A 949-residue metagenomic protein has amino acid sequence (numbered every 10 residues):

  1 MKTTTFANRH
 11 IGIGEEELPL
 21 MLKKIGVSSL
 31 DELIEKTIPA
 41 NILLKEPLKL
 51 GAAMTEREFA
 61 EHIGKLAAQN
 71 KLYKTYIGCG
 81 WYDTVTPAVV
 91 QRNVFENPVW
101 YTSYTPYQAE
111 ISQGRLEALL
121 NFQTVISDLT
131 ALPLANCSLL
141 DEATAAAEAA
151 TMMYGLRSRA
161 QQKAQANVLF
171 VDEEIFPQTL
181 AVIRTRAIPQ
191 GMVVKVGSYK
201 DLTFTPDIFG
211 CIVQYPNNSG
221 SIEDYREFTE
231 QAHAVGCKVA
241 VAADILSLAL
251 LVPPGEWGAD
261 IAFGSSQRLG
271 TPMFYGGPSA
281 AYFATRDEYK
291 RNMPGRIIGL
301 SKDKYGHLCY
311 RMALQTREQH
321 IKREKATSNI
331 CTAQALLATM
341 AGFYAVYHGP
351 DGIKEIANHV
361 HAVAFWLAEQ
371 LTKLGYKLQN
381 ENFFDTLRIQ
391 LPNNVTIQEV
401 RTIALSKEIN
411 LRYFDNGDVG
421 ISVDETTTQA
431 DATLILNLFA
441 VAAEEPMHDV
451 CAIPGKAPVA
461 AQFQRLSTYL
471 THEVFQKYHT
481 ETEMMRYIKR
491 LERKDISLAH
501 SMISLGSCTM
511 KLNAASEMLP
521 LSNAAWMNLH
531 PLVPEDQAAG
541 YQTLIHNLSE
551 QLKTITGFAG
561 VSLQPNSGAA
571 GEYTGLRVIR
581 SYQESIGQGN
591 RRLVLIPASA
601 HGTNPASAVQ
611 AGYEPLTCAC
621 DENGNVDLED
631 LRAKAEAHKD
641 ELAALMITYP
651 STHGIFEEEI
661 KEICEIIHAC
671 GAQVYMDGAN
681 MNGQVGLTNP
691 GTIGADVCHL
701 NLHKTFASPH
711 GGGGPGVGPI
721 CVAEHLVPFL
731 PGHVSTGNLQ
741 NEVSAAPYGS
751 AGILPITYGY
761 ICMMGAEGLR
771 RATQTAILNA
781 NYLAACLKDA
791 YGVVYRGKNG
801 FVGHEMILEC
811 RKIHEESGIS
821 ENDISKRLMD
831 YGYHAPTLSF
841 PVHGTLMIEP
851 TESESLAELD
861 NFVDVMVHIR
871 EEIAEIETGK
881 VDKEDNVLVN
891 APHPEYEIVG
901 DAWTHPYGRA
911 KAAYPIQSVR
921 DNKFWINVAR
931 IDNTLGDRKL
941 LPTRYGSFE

Functional and structural regions predicted by a protein language model:
M1-K24, K36-Y76, V85-Y101, Y107-E110 (+15 more regions): Non-catalytic terminal extensions of PLP-dependent enzymes
V27-N41, A259-G264, A695-C698: TRNA-binding/sensing appendages of the translation machinery
T105-R115, N121-Q123, N136: N-terminal export/assembly segments and adjacent metallocofactor-ligating motifs of anaerobic energy-metabolism
G114, T144-C309, L371, F384 (+5 more regions): Conserved PLP-enzyme active-site core in the AAT-like
V125-A146, Q165, L169: A conserved hydrophobic secondary-structure block that centers on an alpha-helix together with its immediately flanking
L132-P133, G557-A559, G587-N590: Short helix-loop-beta connector
A135, V193-G197, Q379, R412 (+3 more regions): General small-molecule cofactor/ligand-binding pocket signal
T271-A284, E288-Y289, A333-L337, S422 (+6 more regions): Conserved phosphate/anionic-ligand binding catalytic regions in large, soluble enzymes, centered on
